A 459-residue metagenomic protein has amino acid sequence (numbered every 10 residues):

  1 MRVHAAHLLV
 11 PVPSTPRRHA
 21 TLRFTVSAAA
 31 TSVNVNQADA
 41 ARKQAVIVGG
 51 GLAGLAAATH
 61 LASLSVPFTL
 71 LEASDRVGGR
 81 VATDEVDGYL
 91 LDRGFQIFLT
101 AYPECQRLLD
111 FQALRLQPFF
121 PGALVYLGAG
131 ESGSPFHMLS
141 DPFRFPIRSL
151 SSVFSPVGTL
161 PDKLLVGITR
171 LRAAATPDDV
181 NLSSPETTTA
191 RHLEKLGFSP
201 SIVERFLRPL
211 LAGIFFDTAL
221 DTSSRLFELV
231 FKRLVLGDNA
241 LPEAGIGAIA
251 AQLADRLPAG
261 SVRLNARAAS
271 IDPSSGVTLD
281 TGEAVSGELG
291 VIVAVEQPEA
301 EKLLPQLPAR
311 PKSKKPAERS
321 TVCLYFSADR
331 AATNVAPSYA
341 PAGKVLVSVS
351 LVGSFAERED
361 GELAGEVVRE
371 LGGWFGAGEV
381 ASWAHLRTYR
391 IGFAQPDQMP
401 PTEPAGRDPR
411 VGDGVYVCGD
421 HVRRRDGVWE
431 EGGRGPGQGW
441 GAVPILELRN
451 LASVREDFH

Functional and structural regions predicted by a protein language model:
M1-R23: N-terminal chloroplast transit peptides
V3-H7, A28, T402-H459: C-terminal lid/capping helical subdomain adjacent to the catalytic/cofactor pocket in oxidative enzymes
Q37-L70: N-terminal Rossmann-like FAD-binding beta1-loop-alpha1 element of flavoenzymes
A62-V86: Glycine-rich FAD pyrophosphate-binding loop
S63, E288-G290, V295-T402, W429: C-terminal segments that line or cap access tunnels to active or ligand-binding sites in enzymes and enzyme-associated
D84-R107: N-terminal glycine-rich dinucleotide-binding loop that anchors FAD/FMN and/or NAD(P) in oxidoreductases
Y102-Q106, D110-S224, F231-L236: Mobile amphipathic helical/loop "lid" adjacent to a hydrophobic cofactor/ligand pocket
E228-G290: Helical element adjacent to the flavin cofactor pocket in flavoenzyme catalytic cores
